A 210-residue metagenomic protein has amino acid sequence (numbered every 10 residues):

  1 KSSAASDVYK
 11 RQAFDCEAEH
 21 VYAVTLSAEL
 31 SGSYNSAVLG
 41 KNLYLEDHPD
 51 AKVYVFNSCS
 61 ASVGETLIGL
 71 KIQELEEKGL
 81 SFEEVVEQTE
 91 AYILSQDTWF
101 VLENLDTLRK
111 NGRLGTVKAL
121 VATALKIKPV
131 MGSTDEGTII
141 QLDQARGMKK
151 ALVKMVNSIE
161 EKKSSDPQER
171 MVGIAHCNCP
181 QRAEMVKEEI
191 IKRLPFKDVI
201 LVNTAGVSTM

Functional and structural regions predicted by a protein language model:
K1-A5, Y9-Q12: Single conserved hydrophobic/aromatic residue that forms the stacking wall/gate of nucleotide- or nucleobase-binding
Q12-A13, S158: CheY-like receiver
A13-H20: Glycine-rich phosphate-binding loop signature in dinucleotide/nucleotide-binding domains
H20, E29-S33, A37-N42, A51-Y54 (+2 more regions): Mixed-charge interfacial surface used for oligomerization/domain docking and macromolecular partner engagement
A23: Glycine/small-residue-rich loop that forms an oxyanion/phosphate-binding "nest" at active or ligand-binding sites
L45-E46: Arginine/glycine-rich "motif VI" loop of SF2 helicases in the C-terminal RecA-like domain
